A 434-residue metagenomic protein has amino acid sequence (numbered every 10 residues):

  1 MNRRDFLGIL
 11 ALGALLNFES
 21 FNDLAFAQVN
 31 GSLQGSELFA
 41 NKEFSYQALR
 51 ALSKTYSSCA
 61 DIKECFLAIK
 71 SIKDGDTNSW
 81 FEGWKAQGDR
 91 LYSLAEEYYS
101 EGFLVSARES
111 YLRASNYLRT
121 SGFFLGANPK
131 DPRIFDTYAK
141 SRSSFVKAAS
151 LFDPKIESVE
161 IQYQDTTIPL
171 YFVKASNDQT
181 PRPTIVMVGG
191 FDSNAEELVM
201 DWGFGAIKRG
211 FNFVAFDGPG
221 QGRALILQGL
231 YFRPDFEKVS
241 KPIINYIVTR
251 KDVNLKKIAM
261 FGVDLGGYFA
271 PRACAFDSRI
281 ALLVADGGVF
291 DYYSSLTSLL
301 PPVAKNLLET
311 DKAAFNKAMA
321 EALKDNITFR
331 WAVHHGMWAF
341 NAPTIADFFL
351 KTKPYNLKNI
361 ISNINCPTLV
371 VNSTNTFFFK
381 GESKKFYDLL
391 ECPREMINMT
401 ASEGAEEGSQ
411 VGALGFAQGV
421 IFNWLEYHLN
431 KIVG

Functional and structural regions predicted by a protein language model:
D5-F26: N-terminal export signals
W84, A139-N177: N-terminal cap/lid segment of alpha/beta-hydrolase-fold proteins
Y231-K251: Alpha/beta-hydrolase active-site loop
A275-P343, N372: Hydrolase active-site cap/lid region
I364, V370-N372: Short beta-strand/loop motif that positions the catalytic acidic residue of the alpha/beta-hydrolase fold
F377-E382: Conserved alpha/beta-hydrolase "acid-adjacent" motif
L390-A405: Catalytic histidine neighborhood in serine/cysteine hydrolases with alpha/beta-hydrolase-type architecture
S402-G415: Catalytic histidine-centered segment of alpha/beta-hydrolase-like enzymes
